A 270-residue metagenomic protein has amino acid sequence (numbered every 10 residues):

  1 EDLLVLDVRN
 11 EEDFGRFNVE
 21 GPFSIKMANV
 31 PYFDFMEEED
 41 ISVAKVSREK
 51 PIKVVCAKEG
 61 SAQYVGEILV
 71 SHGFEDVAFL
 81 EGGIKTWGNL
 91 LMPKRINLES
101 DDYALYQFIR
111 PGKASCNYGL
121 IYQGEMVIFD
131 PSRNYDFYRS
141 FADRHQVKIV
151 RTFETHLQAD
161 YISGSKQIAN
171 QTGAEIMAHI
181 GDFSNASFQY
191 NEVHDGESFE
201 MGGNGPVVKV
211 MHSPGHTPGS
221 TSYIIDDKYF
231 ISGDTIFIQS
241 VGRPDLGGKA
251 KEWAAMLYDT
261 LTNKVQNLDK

Functional and structural regions predicted by a protein language model:
E1-I52: Positively charged, proline/Ser/Thr-rich regional signature most characteristic of the Rhodanese/CDC25-like
V30-F33, E38-K85: Catalytic cysteine-centered active loop of the rhodanese-like fold, especially the PTP/DSP P-loop
Y64-N97, E125-P131, I231: Metallo-beta-lactamase
L80, M177-I180, G233: Generic beta-sheet signal
I96-H145, Y223-G233, Q239: Conserved beta-strand hairpin/beta-sheet module of binuclear metal-dependent hydrolase folds, prominently
A114, M126, N134-M211: Active-site HxH/HxHxD metal-binding segment of metal-dependent hydrolases
L120, D130, H156, I168 (+4 more regions): Divalent metal-coordination and catalytic microenvironments
M126-I128, V147-I149, D182, V207 (+1 more regions): Metallo-beta-lactamase
